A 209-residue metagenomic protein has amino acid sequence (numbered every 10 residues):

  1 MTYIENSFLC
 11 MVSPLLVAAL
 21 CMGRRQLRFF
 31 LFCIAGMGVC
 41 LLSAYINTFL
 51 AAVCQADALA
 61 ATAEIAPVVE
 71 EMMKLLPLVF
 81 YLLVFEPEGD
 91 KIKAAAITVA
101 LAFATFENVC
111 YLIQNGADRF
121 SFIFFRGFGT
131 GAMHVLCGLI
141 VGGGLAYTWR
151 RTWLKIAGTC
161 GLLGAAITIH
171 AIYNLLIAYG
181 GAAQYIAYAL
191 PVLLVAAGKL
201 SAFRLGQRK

Functional and structural regions predicted by a protein language model:
M1-K209: Hydrophobic alpha-helical segments at protein termini of multi-pass membrane proteins
